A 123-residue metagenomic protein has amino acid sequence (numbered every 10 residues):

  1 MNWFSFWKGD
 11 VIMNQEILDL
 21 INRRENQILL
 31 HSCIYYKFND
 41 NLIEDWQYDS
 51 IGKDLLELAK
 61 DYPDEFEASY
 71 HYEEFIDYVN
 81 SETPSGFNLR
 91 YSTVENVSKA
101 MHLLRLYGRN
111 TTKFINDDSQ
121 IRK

Functional and structural regions predicted by a protein language model:
N2-K123: Phosphate/adenylate-binding "loop-and-lid" substructures adjacent to NTP/NAD/dNTP-binding pockets in NTP-dependent
